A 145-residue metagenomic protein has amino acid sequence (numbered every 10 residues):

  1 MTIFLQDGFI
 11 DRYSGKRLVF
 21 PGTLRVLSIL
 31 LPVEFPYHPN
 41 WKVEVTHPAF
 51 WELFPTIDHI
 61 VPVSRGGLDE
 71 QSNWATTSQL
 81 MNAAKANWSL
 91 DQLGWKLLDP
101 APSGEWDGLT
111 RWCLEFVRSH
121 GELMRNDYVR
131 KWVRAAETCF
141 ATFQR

Functional and structural regions predicted by a protein language model:
T2-F54, S78: Short cysteine-rich loop/turn motifs with clustered Cys
G8-D11, W51-D58, P62-A83: Short beta-strand-alpha-helix junction that forms the catalytic/metal-binding core of metal-dependent nuclease domains
V19-F20, E70, W74-K96: Short Cys/His-centered divalent metal-binding micro-motifs
V26-L27, E34-H38, M81-A84, W88 (+1 more regions): Short amphipathic alpha-helical patches
P36-Y37, I60, M81, L93-W95 (+1 more regions): Short, intrinsically disordered/low-complexity patches at protein termini and at juxtamembrane boundaries
V45, A75, L93, G104 (+1 more regions): N-terminal functional modules and adjacent low-complexity/disordered segments of proteins
A86-H120: A contiguous, mid-protein "functional segment" used to position or interact with cofactors/ions or partner subunits
L114-R145: Short flanking/linker segments adjacent to small metal-binding domains or redox-active Cys/His motifs
